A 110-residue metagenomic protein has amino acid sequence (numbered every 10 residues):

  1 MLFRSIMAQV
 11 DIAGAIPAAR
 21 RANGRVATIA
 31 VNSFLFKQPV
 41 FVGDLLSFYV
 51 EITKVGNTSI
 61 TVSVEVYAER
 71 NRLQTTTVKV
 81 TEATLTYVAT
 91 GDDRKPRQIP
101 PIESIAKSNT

Functional and structural regions predicted by a protein language model:
I6: Catalytic-loop motifs flanking and including active-site residues across diverse enzymes
A15-Y49, T53-V55, S59-I60, V78-A83: Hydrophobic beta-strand-centered segment that forms part of the acyl-chain substrate-binding groove
V42, T53-T110: HotDog/MaoC-like acyl-thioester-processing domains
